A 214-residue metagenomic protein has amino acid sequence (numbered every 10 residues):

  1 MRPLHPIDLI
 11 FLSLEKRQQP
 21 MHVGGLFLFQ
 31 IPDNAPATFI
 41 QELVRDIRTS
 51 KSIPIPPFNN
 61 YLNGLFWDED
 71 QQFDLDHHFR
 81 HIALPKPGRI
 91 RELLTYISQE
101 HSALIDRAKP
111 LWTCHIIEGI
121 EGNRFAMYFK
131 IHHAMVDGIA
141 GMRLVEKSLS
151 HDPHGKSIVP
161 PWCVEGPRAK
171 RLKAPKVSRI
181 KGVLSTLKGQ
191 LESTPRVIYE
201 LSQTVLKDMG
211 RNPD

Functional and structural regions predicted by a protein language model:
M1, I10-R17, W67: Membrane-targeting and insertion segments and their boundary/processing signals
M1-L4, L26-P36, R45-K51, P57-D214: Soluble acyl-CoA-dependent acyltransferase catalytic core bearing the H(X)4D motif
I7-L14, M21-F29: M16 family metallopeptidases and their MPP-like homologs
R17-Q19, L104-I105: A general structural signal for short secondary-structure junctions and capping/turn motifs
